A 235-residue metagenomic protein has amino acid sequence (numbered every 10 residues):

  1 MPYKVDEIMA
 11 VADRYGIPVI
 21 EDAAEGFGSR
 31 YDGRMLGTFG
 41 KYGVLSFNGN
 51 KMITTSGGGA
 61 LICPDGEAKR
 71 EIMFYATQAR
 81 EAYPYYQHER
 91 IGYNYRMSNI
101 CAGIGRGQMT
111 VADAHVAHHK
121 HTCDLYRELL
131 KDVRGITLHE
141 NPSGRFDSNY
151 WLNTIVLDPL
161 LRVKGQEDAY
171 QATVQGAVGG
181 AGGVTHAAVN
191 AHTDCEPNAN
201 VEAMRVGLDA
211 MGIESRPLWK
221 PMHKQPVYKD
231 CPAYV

Functional and structural regions predicted by a protein language model:
M1-A10, R14, R30, G66-V235: PLP-dependent aminotransferase class I/II
M1-T55, A60-I62, E67: Active-site phosphate-binding strand-loop segment of PLP-dependent enzymes
